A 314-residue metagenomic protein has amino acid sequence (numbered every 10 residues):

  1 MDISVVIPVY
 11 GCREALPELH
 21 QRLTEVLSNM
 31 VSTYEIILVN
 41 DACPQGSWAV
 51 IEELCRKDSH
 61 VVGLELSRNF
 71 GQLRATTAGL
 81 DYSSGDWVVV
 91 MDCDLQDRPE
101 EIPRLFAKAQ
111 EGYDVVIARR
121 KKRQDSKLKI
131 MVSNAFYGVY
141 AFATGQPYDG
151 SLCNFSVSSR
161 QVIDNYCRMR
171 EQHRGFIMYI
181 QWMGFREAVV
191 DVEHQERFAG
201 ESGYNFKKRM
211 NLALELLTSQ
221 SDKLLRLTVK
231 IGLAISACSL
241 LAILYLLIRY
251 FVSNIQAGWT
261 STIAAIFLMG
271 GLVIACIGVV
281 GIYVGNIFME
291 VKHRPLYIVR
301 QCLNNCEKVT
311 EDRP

Functional and structural regions predicted by a protein language model:
M1-K127: Structured catalytic core of nucleotide-sugar glycosyltransferases
P8, L66-R68, S156, V229 (+2 more regions): Short conserved micro-motifs on helix faces and helix-strand junctions that flank and scaffold key functional residues
P8, V26, V39, K108 (+5 more regions): Histidine kinase transmitter module recognition
E14, G138, G175-P314: Hydrophobic helical membrane-anchoring modules
L19-R22, V26, V50, L105 (+6 more regions): A ubiquitous structural signal for well-ordered alpha-helices
V62-R68, Q72-Y82, W87, P99-F176 (+1 more regions): Acceptor/aglycone-binding surface of glycosyltransferases and processive sugar-polymer synthases
